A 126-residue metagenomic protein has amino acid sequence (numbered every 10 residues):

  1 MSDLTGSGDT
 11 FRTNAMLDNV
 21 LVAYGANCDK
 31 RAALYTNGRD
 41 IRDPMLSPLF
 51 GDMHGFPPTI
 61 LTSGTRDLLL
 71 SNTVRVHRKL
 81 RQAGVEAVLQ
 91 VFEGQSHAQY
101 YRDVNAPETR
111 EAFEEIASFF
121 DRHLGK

Functional and structural regions predicted by a protein language model:
M1-K126: Alpha/beta-hydrolase superfamily serine-hydrolase fold, recognizing
